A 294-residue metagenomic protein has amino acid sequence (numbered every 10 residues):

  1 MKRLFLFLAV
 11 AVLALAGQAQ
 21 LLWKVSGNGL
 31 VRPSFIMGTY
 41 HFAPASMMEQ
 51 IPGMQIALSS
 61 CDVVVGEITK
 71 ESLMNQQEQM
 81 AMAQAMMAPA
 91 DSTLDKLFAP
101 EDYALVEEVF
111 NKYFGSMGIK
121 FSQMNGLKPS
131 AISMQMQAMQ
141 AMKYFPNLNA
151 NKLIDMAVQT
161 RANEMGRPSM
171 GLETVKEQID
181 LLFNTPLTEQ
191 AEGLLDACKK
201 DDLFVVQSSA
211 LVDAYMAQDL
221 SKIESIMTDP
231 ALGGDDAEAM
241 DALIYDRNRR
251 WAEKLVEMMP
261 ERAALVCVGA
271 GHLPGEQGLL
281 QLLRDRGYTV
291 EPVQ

Functional and structural regions predicted by a protein language model:
M1-L4: Positively charged n-region of N-terminal signal peptides that target proteins for export
A9, S46, E276: Active-site-proximal flexible loops/turns
A9-Q18: Hydrophobic h-region of N-terminal signal peptides that target proteins for export in Gram-negative bacteria
A11, H41, G271-H272: Short, glycine/serine-rich, charged loops/turns that create anion-binding and catalytic segments at active sites
V12, K24-V25, G53-M54, K254-L255: Short, flexible, glycine/charge-rich loop motifs used to bind or transfer phosphoryl groups or to couple energy/partner
G17-V25: Cleaved targeting-peptide boundary
G27-S34, Y40-D235, A239: Structured, acidic catalytic/metal-binding patches in enzyme active sites
A237-Q294: A cross-kingdom marker for long, charged
